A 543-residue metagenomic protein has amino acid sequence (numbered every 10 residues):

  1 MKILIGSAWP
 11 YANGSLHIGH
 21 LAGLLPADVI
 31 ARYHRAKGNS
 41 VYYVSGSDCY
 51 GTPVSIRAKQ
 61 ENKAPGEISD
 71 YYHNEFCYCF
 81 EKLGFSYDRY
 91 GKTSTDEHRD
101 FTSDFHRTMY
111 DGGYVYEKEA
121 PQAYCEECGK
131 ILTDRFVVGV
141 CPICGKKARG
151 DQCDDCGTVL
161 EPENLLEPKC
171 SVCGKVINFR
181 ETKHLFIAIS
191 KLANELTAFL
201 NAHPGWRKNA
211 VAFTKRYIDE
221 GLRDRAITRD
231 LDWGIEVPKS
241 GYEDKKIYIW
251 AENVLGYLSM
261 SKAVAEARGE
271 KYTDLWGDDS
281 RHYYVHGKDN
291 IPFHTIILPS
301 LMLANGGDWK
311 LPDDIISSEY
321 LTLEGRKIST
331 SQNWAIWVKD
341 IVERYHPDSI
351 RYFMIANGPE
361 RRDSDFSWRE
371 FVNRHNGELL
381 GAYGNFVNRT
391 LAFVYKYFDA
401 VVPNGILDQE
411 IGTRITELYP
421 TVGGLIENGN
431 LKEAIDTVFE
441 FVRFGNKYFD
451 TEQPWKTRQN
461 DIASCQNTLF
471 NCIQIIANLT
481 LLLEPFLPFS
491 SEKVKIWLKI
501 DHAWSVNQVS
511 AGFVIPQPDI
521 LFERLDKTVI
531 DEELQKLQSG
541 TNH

Functional and structural regions predicted by a protein language model:
M1-F199: N-terminal, positively charged nucleic-acid-binding surface of large information/translation enzymes
M1-K2, K118-C128, G139-D155, P168-C173 (+2 more regions): Basic, alpha-helical terminal appendages of large translation-related enzymes
M1-S45, E97-D100, L166-K396, D436-V438: Structured secondary-structure scaffolds
V29, E67-Y78, D104, A382-R389 (+3 more regions): A non-catalytic, amphipathic alpha-helix used as a structural packing/dimerization or gating element in enzyme scaffolds
V41, G66, K208, G381 (+3 more regions): Short, solvent-exposed positions on alpha-helices
C77-F80, H106-Y110, L391, Y395 (+5 more regions): Structural signal for well-ordered, non-membrane alpha-helices
V138-K146, I328, S367-L379, E417-D436: Extended, non-catalytic structural segments that build the interaction scaffolds of large macromolecular assemblies
I291, M354, R361, E370 (+3 more regions): Active-site-proximal binding-pocket segments
